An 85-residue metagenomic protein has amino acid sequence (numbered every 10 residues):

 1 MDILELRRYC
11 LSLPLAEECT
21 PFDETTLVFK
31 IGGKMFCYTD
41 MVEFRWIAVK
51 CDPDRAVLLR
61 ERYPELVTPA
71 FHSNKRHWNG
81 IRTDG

Functional and structural regions predicted by a protein language model:
M1-G85: Charge-dense, helix-prone N-terminal extensions
